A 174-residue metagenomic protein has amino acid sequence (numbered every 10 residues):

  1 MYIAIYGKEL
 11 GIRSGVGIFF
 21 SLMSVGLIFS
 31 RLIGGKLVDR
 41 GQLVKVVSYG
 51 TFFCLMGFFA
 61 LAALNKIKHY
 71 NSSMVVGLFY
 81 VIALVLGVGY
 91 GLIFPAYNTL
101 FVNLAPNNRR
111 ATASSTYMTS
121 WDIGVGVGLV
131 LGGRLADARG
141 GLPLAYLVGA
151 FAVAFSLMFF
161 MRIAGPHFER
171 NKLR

Functional and structural regions predicted by a protein language model:
M1-G15: Short amphipathic helix-loop junctions that connect adjacent transmembrane helices in Major Facilitator Superfamily/SLC
R13-S14, N107-Y117: Loop-to-transmembrane helix entry/capping segments in MFS-fold secondary transporters and related SLC/MFSD carriers
I18-L27, W121: Transmembrane alpha-helical segments of major facilitator superfamily
S30-L43, A136-D137: Helix-to-loop junctions at the C-terminal end of transmembrane segments in multipass secondary transporters
K45-A60: Structural signature of the two symmetry-related core transmembrane helices
L92-A105: Intracellular juxtamembrane helix-capping segments at the cytosolic ends of symmetry-related transmembrane helices
R134-A152: A membrane-interface helix-boundary motif in multi-pass transporters
G149-R174: Multi-pass alpha-helical transporter architecture, strongest for 12-TM Major Facilitator/SLC carriers used
